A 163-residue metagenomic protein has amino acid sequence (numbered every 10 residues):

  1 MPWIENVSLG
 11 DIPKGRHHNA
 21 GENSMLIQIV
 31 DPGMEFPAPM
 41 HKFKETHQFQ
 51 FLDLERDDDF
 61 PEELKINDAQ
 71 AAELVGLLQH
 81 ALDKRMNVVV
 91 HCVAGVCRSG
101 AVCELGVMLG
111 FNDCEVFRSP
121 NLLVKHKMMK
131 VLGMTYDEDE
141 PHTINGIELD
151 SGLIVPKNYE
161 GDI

Functional and structural regions predicted by a protein language model:
M1-F49: Glycine-rich, flexible N-terminal cofactor/catalytic loop recognition
G21, A69, E73, C97-A101: Short, well-structured alpha-helical interface segments that form or flank functional binding sites
D31-M34, L52-L54, G95-C97: Short, solvent-exposed loop/turn segments at secondary-structure junctions
M40-F43, C103-V107: Short, glycine/charged-enriched secondary-structure capping and boundary segments
H47-V89: Helix-loop module immediately N-terminal to the HCX5R catalytic loop in PTP-like cysteine phosphatase domains
Q79-N87, E104-I163: PTP/DSP superfamily signal
V88-E104: A phosphate-binding catalytic loop at a beta-strand-loop-alpha-helix junction that coordinates phosphoryl groups
